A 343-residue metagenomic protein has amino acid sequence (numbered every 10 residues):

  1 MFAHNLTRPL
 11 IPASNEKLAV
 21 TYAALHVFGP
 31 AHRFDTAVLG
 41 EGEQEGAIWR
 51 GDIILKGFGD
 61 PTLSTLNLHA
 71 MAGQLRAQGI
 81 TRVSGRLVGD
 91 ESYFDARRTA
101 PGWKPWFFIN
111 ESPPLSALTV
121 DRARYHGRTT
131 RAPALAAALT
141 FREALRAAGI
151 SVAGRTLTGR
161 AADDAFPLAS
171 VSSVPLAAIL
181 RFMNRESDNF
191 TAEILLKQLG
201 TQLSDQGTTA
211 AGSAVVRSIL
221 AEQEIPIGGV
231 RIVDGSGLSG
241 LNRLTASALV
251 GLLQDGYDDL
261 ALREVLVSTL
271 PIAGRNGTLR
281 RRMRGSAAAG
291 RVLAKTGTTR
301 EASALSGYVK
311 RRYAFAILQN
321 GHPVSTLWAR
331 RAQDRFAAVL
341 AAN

Functional and structural regions predicted by a protein language model:
M1-A132, A147-R181, R185-T191, T201-Q202: Active-site-adjacent loops and short helices of periplasmic peptidoglycan-processing enzymes
M1-A3, G200-N343: Small-residue-rich helix-loop
A23, G73, E143, S218 (+1 more regions): Surface-exposed charge patches
R33-G40, A77-G89, R128-E143, K197-Q206 (+2 more regions): Short secondary-structure transition/capping segments
F34, P114, L139, A302-L305: Residue-level marker for the onset of beta-strands and adjacent loop->beta junctions in well-ordered domains
D90-T140, A148, L241-A288: A conserved catalytic-loop motif detector
R124-V265: A small/polar active-site loop signature that marks catalytic segments
